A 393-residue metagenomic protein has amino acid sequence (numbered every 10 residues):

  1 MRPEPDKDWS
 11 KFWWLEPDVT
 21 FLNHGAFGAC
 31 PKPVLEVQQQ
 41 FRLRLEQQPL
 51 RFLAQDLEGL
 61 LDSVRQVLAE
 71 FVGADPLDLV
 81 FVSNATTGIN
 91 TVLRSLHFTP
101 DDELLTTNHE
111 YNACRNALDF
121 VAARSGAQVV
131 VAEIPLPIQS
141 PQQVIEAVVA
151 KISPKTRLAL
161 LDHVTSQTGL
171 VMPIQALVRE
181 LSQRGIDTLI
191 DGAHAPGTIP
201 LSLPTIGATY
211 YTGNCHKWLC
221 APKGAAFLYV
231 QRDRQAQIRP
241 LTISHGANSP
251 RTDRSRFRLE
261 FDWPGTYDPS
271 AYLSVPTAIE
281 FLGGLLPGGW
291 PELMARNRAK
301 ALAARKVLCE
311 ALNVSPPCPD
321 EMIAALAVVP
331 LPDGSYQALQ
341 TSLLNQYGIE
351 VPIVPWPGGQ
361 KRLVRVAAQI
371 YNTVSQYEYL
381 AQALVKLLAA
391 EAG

Functional and structural regions predicted by a protein language model:
M1-G393: Pyridoxal 5′-phosphate
